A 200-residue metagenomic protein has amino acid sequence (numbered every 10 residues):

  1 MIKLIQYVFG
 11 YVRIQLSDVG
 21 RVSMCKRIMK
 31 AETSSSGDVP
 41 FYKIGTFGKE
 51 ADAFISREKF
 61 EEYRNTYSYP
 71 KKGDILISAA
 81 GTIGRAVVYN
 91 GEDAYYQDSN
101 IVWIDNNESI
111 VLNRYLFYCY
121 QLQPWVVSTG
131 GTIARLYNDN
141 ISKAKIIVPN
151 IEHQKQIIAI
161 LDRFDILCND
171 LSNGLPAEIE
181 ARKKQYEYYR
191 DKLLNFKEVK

Functional and structural regions predicted by a protein language model:
K3-K26, G174, E178-K184, Y189: Non-catalytic DNA-recognition/assembly elements of restriction-modification systems
L16, V39, P70, D74-L76 (+2 more regions): Short, structured motif recognition centered on aromatic/hydrophobic residues
D18-A31, G45-K72: Sequence-specific dsDNA recognition surfaces
K43, R64-Q121, W125: A short beta-sheet element
Y95-V102, T132-I151: A short glycine-rich beta-alpha junction/loop motif
K197-K200: Long, low-complexity C-terminal extensions of enzymes
